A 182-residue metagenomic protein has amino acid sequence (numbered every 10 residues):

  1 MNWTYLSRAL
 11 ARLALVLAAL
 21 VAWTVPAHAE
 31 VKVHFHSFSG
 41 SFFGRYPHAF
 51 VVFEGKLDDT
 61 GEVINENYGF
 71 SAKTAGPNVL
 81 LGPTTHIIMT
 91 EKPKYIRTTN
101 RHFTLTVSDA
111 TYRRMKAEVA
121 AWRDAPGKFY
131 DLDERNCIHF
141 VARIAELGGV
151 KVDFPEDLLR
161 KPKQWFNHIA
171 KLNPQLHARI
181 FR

Functional and structural regions predicted by a protein language model:
M1-N2, E62: Switch/coupling segment of Walker-type NTPase motor domains
N2-A14: Bacterial N-terminal signal peptides that target proteins for export
R12-A22: Bacterial N-terminal signal peptides
T24-P26: N-terminal signal peptide c-region/cleavage motif recognized by signal peptidases
A29-V31, A117-R182: Activation targets extended, charge/polar-rich intrinsically disordered C-terminal tails
E30-R101: Glycine-rich catalytic cores of cysteine/serine-nucleophile enzymes that process amide/ester linkages in cell-envelope
H36-G40, T99-S108, R123-D131: Second-shell loop/turn segments in exported
T106-E118: A structural motif
